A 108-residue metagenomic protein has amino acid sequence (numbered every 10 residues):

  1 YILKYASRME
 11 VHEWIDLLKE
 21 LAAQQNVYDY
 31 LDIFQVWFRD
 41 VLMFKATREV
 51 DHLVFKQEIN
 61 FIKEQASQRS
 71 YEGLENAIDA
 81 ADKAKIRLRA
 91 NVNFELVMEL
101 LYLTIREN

Functional and structural regions predicted by a protein language model:
Y1-E72, N76-R89, L96-L100, T104-I105: AAA+ P-loop NTPase domains with strong preference for DNA replication initiators and clamp-loader complexes
